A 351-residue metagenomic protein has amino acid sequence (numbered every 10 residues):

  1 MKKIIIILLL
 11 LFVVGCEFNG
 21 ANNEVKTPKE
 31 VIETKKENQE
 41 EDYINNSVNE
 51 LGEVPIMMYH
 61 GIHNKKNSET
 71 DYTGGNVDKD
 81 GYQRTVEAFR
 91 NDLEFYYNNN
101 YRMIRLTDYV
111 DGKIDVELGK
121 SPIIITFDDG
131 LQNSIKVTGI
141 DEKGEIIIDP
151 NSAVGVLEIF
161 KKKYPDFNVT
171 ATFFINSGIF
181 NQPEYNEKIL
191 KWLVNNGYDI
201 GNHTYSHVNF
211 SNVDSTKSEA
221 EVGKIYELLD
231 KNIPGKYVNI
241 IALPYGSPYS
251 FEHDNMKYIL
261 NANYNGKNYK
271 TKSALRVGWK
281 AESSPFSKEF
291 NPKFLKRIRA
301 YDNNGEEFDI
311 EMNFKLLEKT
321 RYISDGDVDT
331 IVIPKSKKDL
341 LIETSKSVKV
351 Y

Functional and structural regions predicted by a protein language model:
M1-I4: Positively charged n-region of N-terminal signal peptides that target proteins for export
V13-G15: C-terminal motif of bacterial Sec signal peptides marking the signal peptidase cleavage site
E17-N19: Bacterial signal peptide processing site
K26-T126, K136-V137, N212-Y351: C-terminal active-site subregion of NodB/CE4 polysaccharide deacetylases
M57-I62, T126-G130, N176, H203-Y205: Short loop/turn segments at strand-loop or loop-helix junctions that form parts of catalytic or ligand-binding pockets
K136-K162, A171-F173: A short alpha/beta connector and helix-capping loop motif
E145-V156, F180-D199, Y205-I233, H253-L260: Alpha-helical scaffold elements lining the catalytic groove of polysaccharide deacetylases
L157-N168, Q182-N202, G266, S284-K293: Acidic (Asp/Glu)-rich catalytic clusters
